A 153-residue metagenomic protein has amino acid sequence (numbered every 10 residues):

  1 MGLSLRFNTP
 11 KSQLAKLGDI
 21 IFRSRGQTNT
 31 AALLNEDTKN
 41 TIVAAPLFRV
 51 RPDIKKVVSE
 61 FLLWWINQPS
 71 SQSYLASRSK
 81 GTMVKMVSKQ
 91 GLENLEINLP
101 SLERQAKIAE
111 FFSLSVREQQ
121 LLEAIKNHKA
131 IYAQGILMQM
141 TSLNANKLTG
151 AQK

Functional and structural regions predicted by a protein language model:
M1-L17: Sequence-specific dsDNA recognition surfaces
L14-T30, W65-Q72: Short Ser/Thr-interspersed hydrophobic loop/turn segments at strand-loop and sheet-helix junctions that line or gate
S24-W64: A short beta-sheet element
T41-P46, G81-A106: A short glycine-rich beta-alpha junction/loop motif
P52-I54, Q68, L99-S101: Non-catalytic surface loops within mature trypsin-like serine protease
V58-L62, E93-N127, I131: Amphipathic alpha-helical segments
W65-L95, A145-K153: Specificity-determining recognition surfaces
L121-K153: Short amphipathic coiled-coil heptad-repeat segments
